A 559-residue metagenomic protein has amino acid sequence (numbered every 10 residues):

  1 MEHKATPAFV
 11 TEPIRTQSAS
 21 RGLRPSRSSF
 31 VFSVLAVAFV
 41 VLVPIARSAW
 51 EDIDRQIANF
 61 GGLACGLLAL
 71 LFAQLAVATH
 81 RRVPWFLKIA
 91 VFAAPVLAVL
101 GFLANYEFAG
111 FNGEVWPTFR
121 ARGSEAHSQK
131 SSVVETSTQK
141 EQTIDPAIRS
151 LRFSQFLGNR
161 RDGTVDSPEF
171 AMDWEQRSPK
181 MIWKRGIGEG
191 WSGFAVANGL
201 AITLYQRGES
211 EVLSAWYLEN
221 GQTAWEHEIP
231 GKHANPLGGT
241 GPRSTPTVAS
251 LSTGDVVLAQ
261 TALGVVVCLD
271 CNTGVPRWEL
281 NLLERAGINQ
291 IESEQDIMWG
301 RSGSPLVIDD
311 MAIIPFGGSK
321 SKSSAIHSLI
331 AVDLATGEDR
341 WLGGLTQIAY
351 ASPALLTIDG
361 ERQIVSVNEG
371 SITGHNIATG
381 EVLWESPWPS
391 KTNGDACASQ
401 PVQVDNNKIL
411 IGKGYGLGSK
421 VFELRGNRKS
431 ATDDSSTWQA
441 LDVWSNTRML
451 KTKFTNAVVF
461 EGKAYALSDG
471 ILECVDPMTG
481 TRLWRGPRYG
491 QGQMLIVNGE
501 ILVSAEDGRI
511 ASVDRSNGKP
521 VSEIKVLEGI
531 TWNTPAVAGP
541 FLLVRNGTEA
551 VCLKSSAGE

Functional and structural regions predicted by a protein language model:
M1-V10: N-terminal acidic, proline/glycine-rich, low-complexity intrinsically disordered segments
E2, I14, S20-L35, P44-E559: Noncatalytic, solvent-exposed loop/strand surfaces of beta-propeller-type extracellular/periplasmic domains
